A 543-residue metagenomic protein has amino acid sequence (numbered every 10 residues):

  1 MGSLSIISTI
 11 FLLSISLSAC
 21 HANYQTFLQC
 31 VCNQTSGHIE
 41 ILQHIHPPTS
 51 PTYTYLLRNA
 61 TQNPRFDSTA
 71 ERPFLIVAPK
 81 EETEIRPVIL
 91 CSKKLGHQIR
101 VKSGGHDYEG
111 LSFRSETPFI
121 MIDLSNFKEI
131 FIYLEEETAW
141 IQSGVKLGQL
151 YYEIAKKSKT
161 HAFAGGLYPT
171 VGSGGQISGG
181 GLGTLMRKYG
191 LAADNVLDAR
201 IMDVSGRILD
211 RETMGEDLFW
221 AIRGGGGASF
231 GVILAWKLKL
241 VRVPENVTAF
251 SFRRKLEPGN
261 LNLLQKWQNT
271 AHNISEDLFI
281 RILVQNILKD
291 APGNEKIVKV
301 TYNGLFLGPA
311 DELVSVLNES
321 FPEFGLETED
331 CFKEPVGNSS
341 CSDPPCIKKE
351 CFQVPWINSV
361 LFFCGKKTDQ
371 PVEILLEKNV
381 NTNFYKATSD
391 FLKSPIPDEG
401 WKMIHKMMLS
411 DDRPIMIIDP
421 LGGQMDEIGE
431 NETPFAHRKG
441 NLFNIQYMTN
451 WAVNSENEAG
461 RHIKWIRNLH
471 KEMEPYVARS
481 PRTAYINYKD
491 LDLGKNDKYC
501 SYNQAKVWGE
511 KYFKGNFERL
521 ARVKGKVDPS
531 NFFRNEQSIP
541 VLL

Functional and structural regions predicted by a protein language model:
G2-L543: Soluble FAD-dependent oxygen oxidases
